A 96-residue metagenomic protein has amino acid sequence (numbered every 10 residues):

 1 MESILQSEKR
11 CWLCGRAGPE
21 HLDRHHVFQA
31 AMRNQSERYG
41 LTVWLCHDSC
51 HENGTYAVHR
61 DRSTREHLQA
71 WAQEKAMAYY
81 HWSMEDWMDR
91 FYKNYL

Functional and structural regions predicted by a protein language model:
M1-D23: Short cysteine-rich loop/turn motifs with clustered Cys
G15, A31, H47: Pocket-edge structural micro-motifs
P19-R24, E52-Y56: Short, non-ligating residues that shape and space the ligands of small metal-coordination modules and catalytic
D23, L41-L45, A72: Amphipathic alpha-helical interface surfaces
F28-T42: Short linker/helix segments within small regulatory modules
T42-L68: Short Cys/His-centered divalent metal-binding micro-motifs
Q69-L96: Short flanking/linker segments adjacent to small metal-binding domains or redox-active Cys/His motifs
